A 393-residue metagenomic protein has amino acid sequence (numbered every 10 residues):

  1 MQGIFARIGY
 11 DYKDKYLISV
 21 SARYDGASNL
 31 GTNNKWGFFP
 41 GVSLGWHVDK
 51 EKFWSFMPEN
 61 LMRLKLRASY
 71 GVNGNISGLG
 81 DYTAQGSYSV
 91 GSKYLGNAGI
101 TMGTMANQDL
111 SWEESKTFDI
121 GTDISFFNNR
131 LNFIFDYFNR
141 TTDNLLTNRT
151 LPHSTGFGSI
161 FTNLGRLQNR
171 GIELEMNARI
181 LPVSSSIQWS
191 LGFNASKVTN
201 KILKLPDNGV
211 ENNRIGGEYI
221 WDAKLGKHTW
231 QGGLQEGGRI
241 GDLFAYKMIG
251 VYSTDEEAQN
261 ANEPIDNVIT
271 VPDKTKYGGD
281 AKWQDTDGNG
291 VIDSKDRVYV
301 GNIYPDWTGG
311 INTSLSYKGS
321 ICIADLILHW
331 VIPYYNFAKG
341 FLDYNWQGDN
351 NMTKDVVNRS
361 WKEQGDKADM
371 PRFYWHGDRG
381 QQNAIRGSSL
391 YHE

Functional and structural regions predicted by a protein language model:
M1-Y12, L17, S21-S89, T104 (+1 more regions): Outer/extracellular conduits and scaffolds centered on Gram-negative outer-membrane beta-barrels
G91-M102: P-loop NTPase nucleotide-binding/switch module
